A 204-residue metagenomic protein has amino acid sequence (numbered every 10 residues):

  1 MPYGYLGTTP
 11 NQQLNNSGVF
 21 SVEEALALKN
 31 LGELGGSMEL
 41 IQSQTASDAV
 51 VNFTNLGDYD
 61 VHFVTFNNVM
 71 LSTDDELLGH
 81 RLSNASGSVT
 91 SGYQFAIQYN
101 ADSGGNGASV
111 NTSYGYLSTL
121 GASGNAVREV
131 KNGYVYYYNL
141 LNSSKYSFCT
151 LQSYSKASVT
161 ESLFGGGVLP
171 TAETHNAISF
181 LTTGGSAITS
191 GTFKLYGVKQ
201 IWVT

Functional and structural regions predicted by a protein language model:
P2-T204: Surface-exposed molecular-recognition determinants
